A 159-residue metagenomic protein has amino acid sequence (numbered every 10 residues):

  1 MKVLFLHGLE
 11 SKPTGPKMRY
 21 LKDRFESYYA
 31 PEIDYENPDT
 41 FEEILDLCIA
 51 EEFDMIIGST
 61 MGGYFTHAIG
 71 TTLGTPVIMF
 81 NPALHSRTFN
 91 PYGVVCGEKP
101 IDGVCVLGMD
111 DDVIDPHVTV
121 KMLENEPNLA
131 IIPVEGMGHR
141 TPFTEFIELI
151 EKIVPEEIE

Functional and structural regions predicted by a protein language model:
M1-E51: Active-site catalytic motif of lipid deacylating hydrolases and related acyltransferases
G8-L9, P31-D34, T75-R87: Active-site nucleophile loop of the alpha/beta-hydrolase fold
S11-K12, M109-I114, K121, H139-R140: Acidic catalytic loop of the alpha/beta-hydrolase fold
K17-M18, Y92, D115-E124, F146: Short alpha-helix in the alpha/beta-hydrolase fold that links the catalytic acid
P31-I33, I131-G138: Short glycine-rich catalytic loops that host catalytic nucleophiles or stabilize transition states across multiple
I57-T66: Gly/Ala-rich beta-loop-alpha elbow adjacent to hydrolase catalytic centers
K99-P100, V104-D111: Short beta-strand/loop motif that positions the catalytic acidic residue of the alpha/beta-hydrolase fold
M137-F146: Catalytic histidine-centered segment of alpha/beta-hydrolase-like enzymes
